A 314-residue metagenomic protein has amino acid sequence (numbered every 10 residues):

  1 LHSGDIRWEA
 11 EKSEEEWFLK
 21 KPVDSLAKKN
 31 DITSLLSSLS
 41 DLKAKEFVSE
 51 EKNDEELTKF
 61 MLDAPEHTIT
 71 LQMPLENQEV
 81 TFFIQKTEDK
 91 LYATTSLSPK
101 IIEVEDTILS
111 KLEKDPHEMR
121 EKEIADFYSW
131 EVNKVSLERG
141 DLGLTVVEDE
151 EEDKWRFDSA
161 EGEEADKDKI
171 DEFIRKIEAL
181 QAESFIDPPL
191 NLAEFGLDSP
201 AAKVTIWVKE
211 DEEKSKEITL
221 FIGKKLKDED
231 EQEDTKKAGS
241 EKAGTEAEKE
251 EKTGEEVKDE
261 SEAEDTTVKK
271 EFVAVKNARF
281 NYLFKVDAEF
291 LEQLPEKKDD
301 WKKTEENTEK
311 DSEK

Functional and structural regions predicted by a protein language model:
L1-K314: A short-motif feature that recognizes glycine-rich, charge-decorated loops that bind or process nucleotide phosphates
